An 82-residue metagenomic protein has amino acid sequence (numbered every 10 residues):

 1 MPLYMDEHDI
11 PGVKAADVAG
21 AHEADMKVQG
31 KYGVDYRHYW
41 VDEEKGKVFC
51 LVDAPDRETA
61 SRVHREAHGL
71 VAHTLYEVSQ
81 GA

Functional and structural regions predicted by a protein language model:
M1-K31, D35-R37, D42-G46, R57 (+2 more regions): Short S/T/G/P-rich N-terminal loop/turn motif that feeds into the first structured element of a domain
K31, A67-L70: Short, well-ordered coil/turn elements that cap or connect secondary structure elements
L51-D53: Short hydrophobic/aromatic beta-strand micro-patches that form the beta-sheet surface supporting nucleotide- or nucleic
G69-A82: Conserved short beta-strand edge segments in small beta-sheet-based binding/regulatory domains
